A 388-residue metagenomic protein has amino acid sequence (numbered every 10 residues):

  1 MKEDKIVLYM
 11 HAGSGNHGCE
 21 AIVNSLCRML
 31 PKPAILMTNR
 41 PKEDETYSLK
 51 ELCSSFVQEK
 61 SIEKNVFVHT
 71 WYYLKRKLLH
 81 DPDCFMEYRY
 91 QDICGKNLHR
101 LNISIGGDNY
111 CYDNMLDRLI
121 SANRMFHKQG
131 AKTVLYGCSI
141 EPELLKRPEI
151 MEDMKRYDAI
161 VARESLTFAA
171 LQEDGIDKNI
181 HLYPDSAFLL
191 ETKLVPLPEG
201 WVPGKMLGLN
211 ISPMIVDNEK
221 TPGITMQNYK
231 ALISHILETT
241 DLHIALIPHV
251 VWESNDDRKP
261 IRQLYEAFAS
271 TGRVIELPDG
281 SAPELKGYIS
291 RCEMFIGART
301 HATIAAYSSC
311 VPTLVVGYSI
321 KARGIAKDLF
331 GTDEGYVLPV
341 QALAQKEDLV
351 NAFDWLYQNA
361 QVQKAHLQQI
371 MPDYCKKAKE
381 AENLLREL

Functional and structural regions predicted by a protein language model:
M1-L388: Active-site anion-handling motifs in enzyme catalytic cores
